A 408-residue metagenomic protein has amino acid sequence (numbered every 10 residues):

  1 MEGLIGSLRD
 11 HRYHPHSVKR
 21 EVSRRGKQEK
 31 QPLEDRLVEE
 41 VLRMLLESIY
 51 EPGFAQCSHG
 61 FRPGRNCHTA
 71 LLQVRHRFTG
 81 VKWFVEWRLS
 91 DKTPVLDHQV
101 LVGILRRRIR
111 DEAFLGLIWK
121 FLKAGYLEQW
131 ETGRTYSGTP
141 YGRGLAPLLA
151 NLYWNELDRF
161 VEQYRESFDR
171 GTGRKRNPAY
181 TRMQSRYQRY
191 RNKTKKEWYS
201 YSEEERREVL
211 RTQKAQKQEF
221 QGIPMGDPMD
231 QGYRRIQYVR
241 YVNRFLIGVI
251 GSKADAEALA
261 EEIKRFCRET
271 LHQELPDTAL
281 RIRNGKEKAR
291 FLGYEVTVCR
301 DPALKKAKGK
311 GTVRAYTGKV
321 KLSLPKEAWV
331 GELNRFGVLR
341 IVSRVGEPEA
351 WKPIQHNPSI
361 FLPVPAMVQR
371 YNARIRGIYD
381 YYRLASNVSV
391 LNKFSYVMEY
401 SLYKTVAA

Functional and structural regions predicted by a protein language model:
M1-A408: Non-catalytic terminal/accessory segments
